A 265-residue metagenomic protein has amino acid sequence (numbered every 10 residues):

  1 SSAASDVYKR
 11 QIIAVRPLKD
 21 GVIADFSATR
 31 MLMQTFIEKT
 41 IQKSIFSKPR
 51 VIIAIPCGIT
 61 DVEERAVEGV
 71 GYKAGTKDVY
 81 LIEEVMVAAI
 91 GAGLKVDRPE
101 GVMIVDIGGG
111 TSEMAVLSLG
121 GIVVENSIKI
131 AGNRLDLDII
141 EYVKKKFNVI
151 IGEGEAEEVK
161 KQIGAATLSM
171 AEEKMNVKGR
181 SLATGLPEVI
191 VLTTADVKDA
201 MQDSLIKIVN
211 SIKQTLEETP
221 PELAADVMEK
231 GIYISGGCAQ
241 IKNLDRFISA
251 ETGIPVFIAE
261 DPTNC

Functional and structural regions predicted by a protein language model:
S1-I107, V116-I232, A239-C265: Nucleotide/phosphate-binding catalytic cleft detector across ATP-hydrolyzing and phosphate-transferring enzymes
G109-T111: Short acidic, Gly/Ser-rich segments with clustered Asp/Glu that frequently serve as metal-coordination loops in enzyme
